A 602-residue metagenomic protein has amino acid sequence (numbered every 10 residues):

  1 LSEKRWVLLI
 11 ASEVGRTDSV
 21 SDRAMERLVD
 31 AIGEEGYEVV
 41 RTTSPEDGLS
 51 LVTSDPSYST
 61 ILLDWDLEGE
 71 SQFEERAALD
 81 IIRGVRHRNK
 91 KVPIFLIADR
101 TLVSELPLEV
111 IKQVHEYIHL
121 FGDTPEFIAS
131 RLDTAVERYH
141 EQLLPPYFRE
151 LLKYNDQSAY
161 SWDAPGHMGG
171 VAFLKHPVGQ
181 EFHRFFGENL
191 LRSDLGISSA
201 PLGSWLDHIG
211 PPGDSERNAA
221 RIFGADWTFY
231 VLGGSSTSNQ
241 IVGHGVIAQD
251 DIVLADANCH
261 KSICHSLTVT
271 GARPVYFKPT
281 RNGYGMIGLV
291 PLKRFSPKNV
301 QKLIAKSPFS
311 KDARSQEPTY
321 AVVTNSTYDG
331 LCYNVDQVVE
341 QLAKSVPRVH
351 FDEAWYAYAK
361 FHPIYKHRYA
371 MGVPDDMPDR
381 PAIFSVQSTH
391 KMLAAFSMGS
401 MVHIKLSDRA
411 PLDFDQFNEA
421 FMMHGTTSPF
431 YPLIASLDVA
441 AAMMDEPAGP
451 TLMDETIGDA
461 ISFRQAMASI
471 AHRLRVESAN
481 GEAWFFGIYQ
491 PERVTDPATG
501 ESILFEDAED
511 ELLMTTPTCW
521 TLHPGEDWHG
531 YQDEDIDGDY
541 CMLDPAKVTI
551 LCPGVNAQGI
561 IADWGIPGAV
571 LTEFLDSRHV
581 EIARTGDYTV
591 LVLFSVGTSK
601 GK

Functional and structural regions predicted by a protein language model:
S12-R41: Two-component/phosphorelay signaling modules centered on CheY-like receiver
V14-R23, E68-A77, Y284-R294, P363-R368 (+3 more regions): Short, flexible/disordered intra-domain loops and linkers
V20-E26, P45, S57-K91, D99-E105: Conserved phosphotransfer microenvironments
R41-T43, E74, A98-V103, P107-T134: Output/docking surface of receiver
T42-P45, L51-S54, E68, P107 (+3 more regions): Conserved PLP-enzyme active-site core in the AAT-like
G122-H208: Conserved PLP-binding active-site segment in aminotransferase class I/II-type PLP enzymes
E188-T237: Conserved N-terminal alpha-helix of the aminotransferase class I/II PLP-enzyme fold
I457-K602: Conserved C-terminal alpha-helix-loop-beta "cap" of PLP-dependent enzymes that closes/shapes the active-site mouth
